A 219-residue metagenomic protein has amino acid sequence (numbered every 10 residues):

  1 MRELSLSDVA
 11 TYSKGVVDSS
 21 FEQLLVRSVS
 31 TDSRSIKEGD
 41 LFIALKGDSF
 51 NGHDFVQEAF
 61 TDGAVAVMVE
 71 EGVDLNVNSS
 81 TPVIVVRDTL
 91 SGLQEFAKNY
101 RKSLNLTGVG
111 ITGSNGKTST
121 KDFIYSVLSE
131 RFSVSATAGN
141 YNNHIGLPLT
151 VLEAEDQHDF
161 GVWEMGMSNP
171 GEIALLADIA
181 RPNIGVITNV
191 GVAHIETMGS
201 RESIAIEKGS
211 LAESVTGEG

Functional and structural regions predicted by a protein language model:
M1-E95: N-terminal leader/targeting and accessory segments in enzymes
A10, G92-G219: Phosphate-binding loop of NTP-binding sites
